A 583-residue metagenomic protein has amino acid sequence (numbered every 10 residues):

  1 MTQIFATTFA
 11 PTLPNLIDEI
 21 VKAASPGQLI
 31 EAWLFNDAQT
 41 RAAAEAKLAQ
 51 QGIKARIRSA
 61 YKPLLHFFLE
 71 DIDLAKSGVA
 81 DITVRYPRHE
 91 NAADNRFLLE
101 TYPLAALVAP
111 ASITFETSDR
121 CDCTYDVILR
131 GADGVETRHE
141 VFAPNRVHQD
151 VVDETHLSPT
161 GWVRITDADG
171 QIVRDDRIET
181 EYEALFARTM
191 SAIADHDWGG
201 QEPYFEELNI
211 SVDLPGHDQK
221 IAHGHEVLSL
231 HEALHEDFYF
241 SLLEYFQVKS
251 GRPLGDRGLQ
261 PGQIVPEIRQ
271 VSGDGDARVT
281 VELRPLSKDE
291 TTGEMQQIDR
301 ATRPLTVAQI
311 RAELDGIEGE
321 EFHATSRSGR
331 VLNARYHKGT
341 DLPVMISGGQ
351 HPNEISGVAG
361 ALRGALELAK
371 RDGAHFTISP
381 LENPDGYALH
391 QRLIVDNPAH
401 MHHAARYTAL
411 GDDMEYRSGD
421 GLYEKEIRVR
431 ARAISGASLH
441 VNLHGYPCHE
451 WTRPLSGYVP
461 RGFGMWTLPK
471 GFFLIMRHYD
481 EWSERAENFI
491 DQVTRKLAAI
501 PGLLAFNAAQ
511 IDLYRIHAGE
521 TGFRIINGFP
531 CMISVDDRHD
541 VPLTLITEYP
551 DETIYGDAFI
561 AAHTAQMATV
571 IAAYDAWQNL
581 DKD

Functional and structural regions predicted by a protein language model:
M1-P304, I434-S435, P454-D583: C-terminal accessory segments enriched in acidic
H66, A361-A365: Amphipathic alpha-helical scaffolding segments
K288-L342: Soluble metallo-hydrolase cores and metallopeptidase-like ectodomains found primarily in the secretory/periplasmic
E321-F322, N333-A334, R428-V429, M532-D536: Generic recognition of flexible, low-complexity loop/linker segments
R330, Q391-N397, F529-S534: Alpha-helical scaffolding within the catalytic cores of extracellular/periplasmic polymer-degrading hydrolases
M345-G348: Short hydrophobic beta-strand that contains or immediately precedes a catalytic carboxylate
Q350-I355: Short acidic, Gly/Ser-rich segments with clustered Asp/Glu that frequently serve as metal-coordination loops in enzyme
S356-G360, K370-E484: Active-site/substrate-binding loop(s) of hydrolase catalytic cores
